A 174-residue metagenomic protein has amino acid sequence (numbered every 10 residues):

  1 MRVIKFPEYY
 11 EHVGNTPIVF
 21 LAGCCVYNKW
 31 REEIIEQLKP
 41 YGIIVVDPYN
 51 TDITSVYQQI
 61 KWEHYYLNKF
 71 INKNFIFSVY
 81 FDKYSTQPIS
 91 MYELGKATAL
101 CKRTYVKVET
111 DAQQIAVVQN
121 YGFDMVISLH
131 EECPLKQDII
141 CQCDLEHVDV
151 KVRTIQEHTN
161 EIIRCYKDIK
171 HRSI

Functional and structural regions predicted by a protein language model:
M1-I174: Conserved catalytic or regulatory cores that recognize and/or transform ribose-phosphate-containing ligands
